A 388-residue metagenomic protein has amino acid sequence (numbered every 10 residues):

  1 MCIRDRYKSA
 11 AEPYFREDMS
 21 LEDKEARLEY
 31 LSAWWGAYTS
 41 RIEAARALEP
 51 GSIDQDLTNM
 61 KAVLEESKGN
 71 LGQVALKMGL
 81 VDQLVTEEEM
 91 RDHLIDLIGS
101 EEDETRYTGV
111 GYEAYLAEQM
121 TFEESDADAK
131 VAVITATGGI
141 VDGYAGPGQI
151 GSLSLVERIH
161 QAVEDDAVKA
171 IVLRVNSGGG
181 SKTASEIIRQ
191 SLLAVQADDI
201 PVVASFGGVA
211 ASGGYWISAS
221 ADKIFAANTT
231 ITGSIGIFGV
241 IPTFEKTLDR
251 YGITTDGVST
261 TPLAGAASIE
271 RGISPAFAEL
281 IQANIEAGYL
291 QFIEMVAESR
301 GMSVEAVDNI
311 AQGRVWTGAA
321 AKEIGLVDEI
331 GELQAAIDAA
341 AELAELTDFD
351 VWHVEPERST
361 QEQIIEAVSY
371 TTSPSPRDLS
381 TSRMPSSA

Functional and structural regions predicted by a protein language model:
M1-I3, P374-D378, R383-P385: Short, small-residue-biased leader/transition segments that mark boundaries at the very start of proteins
R4-A167, T255, S259-P262, A266-I269 (+4 more regions): Intrinsically disordered, low-complexity segments enriched in small/flexible residues
R27, A75, I134, L173 (+3 more regions): Terminal peptide-recognition signature
V81-R91, A221-G236, V327-I337, S382: Gly/Pro- and small hydrophobic-enriched strand-loop and loop-to-helix capping segments that sit at the rims
Q83, A170, D222-K223, A283 (+4 more regions): Well-ordered beta-strand positions
T121-T247: Cleft-lining beta-strand/loop regions that shape enzyme active-site pockets
I188, E298-S299, D308-A311: Generic long, charged, amphipathic alpha-helical segments
S212-G272, A276-N284, F292-E294: Conserved acidic, small-residue-rich alpha-beta core segments centered on
